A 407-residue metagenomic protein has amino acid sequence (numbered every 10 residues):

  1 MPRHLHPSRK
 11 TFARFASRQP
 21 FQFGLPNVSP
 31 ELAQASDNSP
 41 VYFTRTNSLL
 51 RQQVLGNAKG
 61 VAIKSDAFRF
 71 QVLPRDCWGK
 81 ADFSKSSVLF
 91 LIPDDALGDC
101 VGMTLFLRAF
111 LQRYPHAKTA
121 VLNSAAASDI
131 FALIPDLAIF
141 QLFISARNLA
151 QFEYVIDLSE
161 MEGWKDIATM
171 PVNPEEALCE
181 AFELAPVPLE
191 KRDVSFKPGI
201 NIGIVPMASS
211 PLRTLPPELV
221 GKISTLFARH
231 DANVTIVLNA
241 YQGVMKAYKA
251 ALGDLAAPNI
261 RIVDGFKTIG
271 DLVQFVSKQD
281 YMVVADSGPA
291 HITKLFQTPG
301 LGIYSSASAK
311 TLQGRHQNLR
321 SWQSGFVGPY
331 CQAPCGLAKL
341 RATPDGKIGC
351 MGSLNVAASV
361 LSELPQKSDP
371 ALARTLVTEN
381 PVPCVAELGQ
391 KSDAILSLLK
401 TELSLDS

Functional and structural regions predicted by a protein language model:
P2-S407: Catalytic machinery of carbohydrate-active enzymes, primarily nucleotide-sugar-dependent glycosyltransferases
